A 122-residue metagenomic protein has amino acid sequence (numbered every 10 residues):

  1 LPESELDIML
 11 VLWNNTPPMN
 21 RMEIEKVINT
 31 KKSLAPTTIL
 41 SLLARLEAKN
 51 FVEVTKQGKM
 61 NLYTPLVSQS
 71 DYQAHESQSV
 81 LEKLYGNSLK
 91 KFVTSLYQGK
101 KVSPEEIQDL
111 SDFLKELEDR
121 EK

Functional and structural regions predicted by a protein language model:
L1-S4, Q57-E76: Short, cationic-aromatic polyanion-contact patches
L6-V11, E23: Pre-recognition alpha-helix immediately N-terminal to the DNA-recognition helix within helix-turn-helix or winged-helix
P18-I28: Short acidic, hydrophobic short linear motifs in intrinsically disordered regions
L40-A44: Short, hydrophobic-biased segments on the C-terminal half of alpha helices that form "recognition helices"
N50: Glycine-centered, phosphate/nucleic-acid-interacting loop/turn motifs that mediate DNA/RNA or nucleotide
V54: Short beta-strand "wing" residues that participate in macromolecule-binding interfaces
S68-V93: Conserved segment of winged-helix/HTH DNA-binding domains
T94, Q98-K122: C-terminal regulatory/oligomerization modules of transcriptional regulators
